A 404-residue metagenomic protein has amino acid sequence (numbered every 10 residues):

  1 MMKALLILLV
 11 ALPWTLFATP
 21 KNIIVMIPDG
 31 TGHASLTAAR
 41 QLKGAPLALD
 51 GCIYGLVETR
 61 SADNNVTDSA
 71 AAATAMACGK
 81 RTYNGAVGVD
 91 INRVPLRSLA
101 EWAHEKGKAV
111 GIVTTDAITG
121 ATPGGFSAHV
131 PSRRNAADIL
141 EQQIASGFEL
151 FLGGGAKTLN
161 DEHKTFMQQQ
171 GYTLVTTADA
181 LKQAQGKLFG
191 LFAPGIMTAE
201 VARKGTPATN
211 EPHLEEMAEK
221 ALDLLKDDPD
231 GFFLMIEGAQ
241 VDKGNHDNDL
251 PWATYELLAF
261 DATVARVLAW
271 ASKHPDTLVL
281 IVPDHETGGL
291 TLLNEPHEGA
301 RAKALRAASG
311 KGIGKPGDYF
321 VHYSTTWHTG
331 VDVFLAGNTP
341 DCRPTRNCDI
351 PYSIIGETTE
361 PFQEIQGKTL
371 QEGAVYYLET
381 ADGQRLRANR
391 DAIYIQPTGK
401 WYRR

Functional and structural regions predicted by a protein language model:
A4-W14: Sec-dependent N-terminal signal peptides
K21-N22, P28-T74, C78-G79, Y83 (+3 more regions): A post-motif C-terminal structural segment
G88-R97: Glycine-rich anion/phosphate-binding loops
V110-V113: Short hydrophobic alpha-helical runs that function as membrane-insertion/retention elements
D116: Conserved beta-structured recognition patch
I354-R404: Lectin-like carbohydrate-binding module/patch detector with strong preference for beta-trefoil
